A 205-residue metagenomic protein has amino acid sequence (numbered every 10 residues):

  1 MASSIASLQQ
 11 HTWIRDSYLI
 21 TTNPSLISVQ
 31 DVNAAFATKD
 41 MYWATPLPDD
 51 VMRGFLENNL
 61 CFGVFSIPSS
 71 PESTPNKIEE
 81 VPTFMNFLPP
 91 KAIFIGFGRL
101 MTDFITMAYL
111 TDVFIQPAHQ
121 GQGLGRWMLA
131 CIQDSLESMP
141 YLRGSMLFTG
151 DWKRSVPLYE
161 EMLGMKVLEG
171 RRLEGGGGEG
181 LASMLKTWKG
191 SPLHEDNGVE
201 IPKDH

Functional and structural regions predicted by a protein language model:
S3-L47, P75, N197-H205: Short amphipathic alpha-helix that is part of the acyltransferase structural core
Q9-T12, M52-G54, S138: Short secondary-structure boundary/capping segments
I27, I105, K153-R154: Short alpha-helical
D50-S70, N76-A108, D112-F114: A conserved beta-strand-loop-helix scaffold within acyl/acetyltransferase catalytic domains
I115, G121-S135, E161: Conserved acetyl-CoA-binding loop-helix of GNAT-fold acetyltransferases
S138-G190, H194-E195: Conserved active-site alpha-helix within GNAT-family acetyltransferase domains
